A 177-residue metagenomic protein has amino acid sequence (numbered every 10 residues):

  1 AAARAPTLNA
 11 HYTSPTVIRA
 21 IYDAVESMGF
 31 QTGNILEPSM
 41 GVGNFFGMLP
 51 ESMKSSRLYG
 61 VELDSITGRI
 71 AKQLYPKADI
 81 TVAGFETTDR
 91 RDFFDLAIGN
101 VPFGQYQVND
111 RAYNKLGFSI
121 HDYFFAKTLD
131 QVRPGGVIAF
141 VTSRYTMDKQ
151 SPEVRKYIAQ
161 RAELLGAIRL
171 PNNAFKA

Functional and structural regions predicted by a protein language model:
A1-L74, A78: Class I S-adenosyl-L-methionine
I21, V61-S65, G117-A174: Conserved Class I SAM-dependent methyltransferase catalytic core
G33, D95, L165: Conserved acidic residues
K77-F85: Conserved SAM-binding strand-loop segment of SAM-dependent methyltransferases
T88-I98: A short acidic, Gly/Pro-enriched loop at the edge of an enzyme's catalytic core that lines a small-molecule cofactor
I98-Q107: A short SAM/SAH-binding and catalytic strip from SAM-dependent methyltransferases
Y106-D110, Q150: Conserved ATPase-coupling elements of RecA-like P-loop NTPase cores
R111-L116: Short glycine-enriched, charge-decorated loop/helix-capping segments at active-site entrances that position
